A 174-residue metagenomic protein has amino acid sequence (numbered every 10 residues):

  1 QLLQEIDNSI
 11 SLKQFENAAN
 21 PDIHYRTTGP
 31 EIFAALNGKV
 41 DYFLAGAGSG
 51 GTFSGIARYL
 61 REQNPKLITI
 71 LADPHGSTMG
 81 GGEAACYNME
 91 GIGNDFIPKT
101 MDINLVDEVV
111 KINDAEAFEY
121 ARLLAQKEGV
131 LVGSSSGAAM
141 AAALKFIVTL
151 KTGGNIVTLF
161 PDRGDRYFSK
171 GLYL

Functional and structural regions predicted by a protein language model:
Q1-Y42, D73-A125: Small/polar-residue-rich loop-to-helix segments that shape phosphate-bearing ligand pockets
K13-F15, G46, L71-D73, V157-P161: Short beta-strand segments
I23-R26, S54-Y59, G81-A84, F168-L172: Short acidic, glycine/serine/threonine-rich loops at helix termini
G46-A57, S135-A143, Y167: Short glycine/serine/threonine-rich phosphate/pyrophosphate-binding segments that cradle anionic phosphate groups
A57-N64, I147: Surface-exposed amphipathic alpha-helices with a cationic face
Q63-G76: Short, acidic/small-residue loops that bind anionic groups at enzyme active sites
A141-L174: Phosphate-binding loop/pocket of nucleotide- and phosphate-handling active sites
